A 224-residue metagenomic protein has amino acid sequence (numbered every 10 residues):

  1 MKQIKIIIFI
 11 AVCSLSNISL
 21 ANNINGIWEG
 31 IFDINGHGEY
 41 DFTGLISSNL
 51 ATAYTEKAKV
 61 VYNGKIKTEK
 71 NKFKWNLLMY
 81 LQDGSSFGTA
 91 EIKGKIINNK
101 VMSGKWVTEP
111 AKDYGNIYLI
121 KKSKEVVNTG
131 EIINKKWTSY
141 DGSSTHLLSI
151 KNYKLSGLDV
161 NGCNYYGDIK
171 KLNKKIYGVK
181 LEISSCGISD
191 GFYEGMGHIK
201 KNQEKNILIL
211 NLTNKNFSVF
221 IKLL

Functional and structural regions predicted by a protein language model:
I4-L15: Sec-dependent N-terminal signal peptides
N17-A21: Sec/Tat signal peptide C-region and signal peptidase I cleavage site
N22-F42, V101-T145, N216-F220: Tryptophan-anchored aromatic micro-motifs
G30-K72, S139-C186: N-terminal glycine/threonine-rich, aromatic-flanked beta-hairpin/loop signature
V61-K105: Mid-chain, structured segments of secreted extracytoplasmic proteins
G64-I66, I92-I96, G167-K171, E194-Q203 (+1 more regions): Extended lipid/amphipathic-ligand handling interfaces
W75-A90, I176-M196: An anionic, turn-rich surface loop/hairpin at beta-sheet edges that serves as a generic interaction/coordination patch
G187-L224: Hydrophilic extracytoplasmic domains
